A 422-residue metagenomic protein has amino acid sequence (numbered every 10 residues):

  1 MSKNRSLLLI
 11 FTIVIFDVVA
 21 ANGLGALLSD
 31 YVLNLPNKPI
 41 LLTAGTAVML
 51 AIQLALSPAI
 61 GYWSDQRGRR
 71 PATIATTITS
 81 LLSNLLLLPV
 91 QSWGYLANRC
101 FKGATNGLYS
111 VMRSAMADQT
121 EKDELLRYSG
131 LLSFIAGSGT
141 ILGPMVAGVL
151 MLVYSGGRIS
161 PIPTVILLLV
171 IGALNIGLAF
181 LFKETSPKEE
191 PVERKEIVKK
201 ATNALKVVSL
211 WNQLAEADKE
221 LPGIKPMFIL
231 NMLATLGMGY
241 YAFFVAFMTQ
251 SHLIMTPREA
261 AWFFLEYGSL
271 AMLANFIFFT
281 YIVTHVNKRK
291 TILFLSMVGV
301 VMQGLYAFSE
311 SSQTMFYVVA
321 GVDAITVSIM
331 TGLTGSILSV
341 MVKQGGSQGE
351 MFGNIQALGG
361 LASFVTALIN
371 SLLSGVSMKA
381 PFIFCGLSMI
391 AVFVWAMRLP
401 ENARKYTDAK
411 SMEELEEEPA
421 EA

Functional and structural regions predicted by a protein language model:
M1-N4, E184-F228, E414-A422: Juxtamembrane intracellular "pre-TM" segments in multi-pass secondary transporters
S2-L50, G223-L230, A234-L253, A260-F264: Helix-loop boundary and gating motifs at the non-cytosolic
A55-Q91: Conserved MFS/SLC helix-loop-helix module at the cytosolic interface between two early adjacent transmembrane helices
S57-G68, A274-K288, S374: Helix-to-loop junctions at the C-terminal end of transmembrane segments in multipass secondary transporters
P71-L85, K290-L305: Structural signature of the two symmetry-related core transmembrane helices
N98-A136: Cytoplasmic helix-loop-helix junction between adjacent transmembrane helices in 12-TM secondary transporters
S129-G148, Q356-T366: Glycine-rich segments within core transmembrane alpha-helices of 12-TM secondary carriers
G345-G375: A late C-terminal transmembrane helix in Major Facilitator Superfamily
